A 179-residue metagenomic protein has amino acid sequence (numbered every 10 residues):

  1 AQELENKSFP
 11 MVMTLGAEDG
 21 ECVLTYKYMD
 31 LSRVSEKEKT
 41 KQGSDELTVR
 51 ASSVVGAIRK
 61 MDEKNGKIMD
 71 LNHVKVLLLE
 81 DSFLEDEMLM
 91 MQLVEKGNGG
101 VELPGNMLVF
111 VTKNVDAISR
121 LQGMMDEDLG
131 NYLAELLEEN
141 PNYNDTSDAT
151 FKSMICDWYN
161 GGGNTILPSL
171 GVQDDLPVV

Functional and structural regions predicted by a protein language model:
A1-V179: Membrane-proximal alpha-helical signals and transmembrane carboxylates
